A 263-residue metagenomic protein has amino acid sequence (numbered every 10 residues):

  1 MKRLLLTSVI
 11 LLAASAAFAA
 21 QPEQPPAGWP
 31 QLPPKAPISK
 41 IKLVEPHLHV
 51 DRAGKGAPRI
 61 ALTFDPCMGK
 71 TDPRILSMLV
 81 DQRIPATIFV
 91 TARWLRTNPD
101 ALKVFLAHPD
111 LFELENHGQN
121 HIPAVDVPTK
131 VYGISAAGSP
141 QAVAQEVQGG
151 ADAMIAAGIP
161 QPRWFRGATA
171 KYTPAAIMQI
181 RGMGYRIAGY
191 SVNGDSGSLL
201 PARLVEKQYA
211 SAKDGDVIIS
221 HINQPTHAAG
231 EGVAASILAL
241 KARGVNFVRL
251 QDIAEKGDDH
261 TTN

Functional and structural regions predicted by a protein language model:
K2-R3, A17-L62, M68-P73, S236-I237 (+1 more regions): N-terminal pre-catalytic segment of deacetylase/amide-hydrolase enzymes
L4-A13: Sec-dependent N-terminal signal peptides
A14-A19, A168: Hydrophobic alpha-helical membrane-insertion segments, chiefly the h-region of N-terminal signal peptides
P25-G28, P58-R59, V80-E206, A212-Q224: Metal-dependent polysaccharide deacetylase catalytic core of the NodB/CE4 family, i.e., the active-site-bearing domain
D65-P66, S191: Acidic active-site catalytic centers that drive phospho-/nucleotidyl reactions and related ester hydrolyses
T71-P73, P174, A228: Short N-terminal helix/helix-N-cap motif within the alpha/beta-hydrolase-1
D72-W94, I177, A234-K241, V245-N246: N-terminal/domain-start segments enriched in small and hydrophobic, helix-friendly residues, covering either
K213-Q251: Catalytic grooves of carbohydrate-active enzymes
